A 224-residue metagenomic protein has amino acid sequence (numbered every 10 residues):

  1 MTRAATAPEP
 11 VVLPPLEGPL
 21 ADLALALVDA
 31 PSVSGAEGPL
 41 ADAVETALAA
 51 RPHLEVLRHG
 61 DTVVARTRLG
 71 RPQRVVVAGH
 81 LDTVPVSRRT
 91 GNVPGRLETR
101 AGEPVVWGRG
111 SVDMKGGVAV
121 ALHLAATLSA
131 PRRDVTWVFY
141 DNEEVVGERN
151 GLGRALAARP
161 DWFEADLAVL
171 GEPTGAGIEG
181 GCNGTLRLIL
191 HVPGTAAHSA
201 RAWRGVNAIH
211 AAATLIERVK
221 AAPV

Functional and structural regions predicted by a protein language model:
T2-V86: N-terminal helical capping/dimerization or prosegment-like subdomains of hydrolases acting on amide or phosphate bonds
P15, G35, P39, A43 (+4 more regions): Conserved active-site and cofactor/substrate-binding residues in soluble primary-metabolism enzymes
A26, H123-A130, T214-K220: Short glycine/serine- and small hydrophobic-enriched flexible loop segments
P31, L48, V77-H80, A121 (+3 more regions): Buried hydrophobic positions in well-ordered alpha/beta secondary-structure cores of metabolic enzymes
R74-T136: Active-site metal-coordination/substrate-binding segment of hydrolases, especially metallo-dependent peptidases
G108-S111, Y140-V146, A196-V206: Flexible, glycine/proline-enriched loop segments at strand-loop-helix junctions that form or flank small-ligand binding
K115-R187: Acidic/histidine-rich catalytic neighborhood of metal-dependent amide-processing enzymes
A157-V224: Midchain, well-structured core segments that form catalytic/ion-binding scaffolds
